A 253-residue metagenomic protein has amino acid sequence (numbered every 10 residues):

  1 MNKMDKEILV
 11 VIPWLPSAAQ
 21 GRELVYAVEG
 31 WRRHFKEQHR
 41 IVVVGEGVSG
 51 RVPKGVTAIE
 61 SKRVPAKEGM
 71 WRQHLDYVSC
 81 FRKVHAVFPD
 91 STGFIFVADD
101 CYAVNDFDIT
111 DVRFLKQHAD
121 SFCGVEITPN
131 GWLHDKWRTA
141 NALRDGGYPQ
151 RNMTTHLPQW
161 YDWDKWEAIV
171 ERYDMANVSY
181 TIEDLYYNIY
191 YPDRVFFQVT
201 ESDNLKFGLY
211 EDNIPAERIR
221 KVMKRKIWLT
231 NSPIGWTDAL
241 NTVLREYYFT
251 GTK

Functional and structural regions predicted by a protein language model:
M1-R22: N-proximal low-complexity "stem/linker" segments adjacent to membrane-targeting elements
A19-Q20, S49-P53, Y102-F107, D111-R113 (+3 more regions): Short catalytic/ligand-binding loop motif for oxyanion handling, primarily in non-cytosolic enzymes, centered on
G30-Q38: Short, acidic, metal-binding catalytic loop of nucleotide-sugar glycosyltransferases
Q38-V48: Short beta-strand/loop segment that forms part of the nucleotide-sugar
E46-D90: Active-site-proximal specificity loops/subdomain of glycosyltransferases
T92-V104: Short beta-strand-to-loop acidic/aromatic patch adjacent to the donor-nucleotide binding site
N105-D135: Conserved donor-nucleotide/metal-binding helix-loop-beta segment in metal-dependent transferases, i.e., the alpha-helix
G131-G235: Catalytic core and acceptor-binding pocket of nucleotide-sugar-dependent glycosyltransferases
